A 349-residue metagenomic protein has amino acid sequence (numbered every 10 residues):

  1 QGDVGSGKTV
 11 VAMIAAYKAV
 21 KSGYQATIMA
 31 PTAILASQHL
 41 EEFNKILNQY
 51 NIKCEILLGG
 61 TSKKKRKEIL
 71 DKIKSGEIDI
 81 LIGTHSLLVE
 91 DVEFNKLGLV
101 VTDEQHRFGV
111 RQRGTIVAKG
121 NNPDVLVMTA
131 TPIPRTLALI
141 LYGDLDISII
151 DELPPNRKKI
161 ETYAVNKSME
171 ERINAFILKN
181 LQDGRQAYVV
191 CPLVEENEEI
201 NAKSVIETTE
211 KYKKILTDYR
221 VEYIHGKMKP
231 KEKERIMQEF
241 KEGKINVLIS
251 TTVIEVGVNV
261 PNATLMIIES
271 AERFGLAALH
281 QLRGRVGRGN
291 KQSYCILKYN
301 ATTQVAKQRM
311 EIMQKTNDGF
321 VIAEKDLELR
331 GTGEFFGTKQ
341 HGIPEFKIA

Functional and structural regions predicted by a protein language model:
Q1-E311: Inter-lobe coupling/hinge segments of SF2-like helicase ATPases
N290, Y294, T302-A349: C-terminal accessory region of SF2 helicases/translocases
